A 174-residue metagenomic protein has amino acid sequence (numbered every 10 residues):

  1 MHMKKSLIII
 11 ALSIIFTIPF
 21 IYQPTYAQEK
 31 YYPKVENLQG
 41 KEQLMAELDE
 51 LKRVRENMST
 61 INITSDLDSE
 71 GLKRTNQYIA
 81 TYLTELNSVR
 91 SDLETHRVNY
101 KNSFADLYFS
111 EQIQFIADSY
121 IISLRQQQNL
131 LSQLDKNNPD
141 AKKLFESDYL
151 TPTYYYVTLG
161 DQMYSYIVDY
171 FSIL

Functional and structural regions predicted by a protein language model:
M1-Q28: Sec-dependent N-terminal signal peptides of Gram-positive bacterial secreted proteins and lipoproteins
K5, I9, Q28-Y31, V35 (+5 more regions): Generic preference for well-ordered secondary structure
T17-I18, D49, T60, T84: A general, composition-driven signal for non-globular sequence regions
E29-N76, S119-L174: C-terminal amphipathic alpha-helix
S69-N76, A80-T81, E85-S91: Long, charged/polar, soluble alpha-helical segments
L83-Q114, V168-L174: Short, solvent-exposed, charged loop/turn and helix-capping segments that join or cap alpha-helices on peripheral
